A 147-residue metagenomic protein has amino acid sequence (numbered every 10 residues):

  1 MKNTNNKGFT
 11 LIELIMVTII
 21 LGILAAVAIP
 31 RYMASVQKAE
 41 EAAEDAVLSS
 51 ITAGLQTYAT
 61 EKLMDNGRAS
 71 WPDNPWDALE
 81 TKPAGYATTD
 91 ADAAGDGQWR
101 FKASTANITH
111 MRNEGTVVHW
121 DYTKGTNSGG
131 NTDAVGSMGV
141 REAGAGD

Functional and structural regions predicted by a protein language model:
K2-S35: N-terminal single-pass transmembrane signal-anchor helix
F9, Y32, Y58, Y86 (+1 more regions): Aromatic side chains
G22, G54, G136-G139: Small side chains
A34-Q37, G115: Generic detector of solvent-exposed, compositionally biased contiguous segments
Q37-D65: Membrane-proximal N-terminal amphipathic helix
A43, M64-G67, K102, N127-V135: Short, surface-exposed loop and linker segments with low hydrophobicity and enrichment for Pro/Ser/Thr
T60-T116: Extracellular/periplasmic head regions of type IV pilus-like filament subunits
N107-D147: Short, surface-exposed interaction loops/tails
